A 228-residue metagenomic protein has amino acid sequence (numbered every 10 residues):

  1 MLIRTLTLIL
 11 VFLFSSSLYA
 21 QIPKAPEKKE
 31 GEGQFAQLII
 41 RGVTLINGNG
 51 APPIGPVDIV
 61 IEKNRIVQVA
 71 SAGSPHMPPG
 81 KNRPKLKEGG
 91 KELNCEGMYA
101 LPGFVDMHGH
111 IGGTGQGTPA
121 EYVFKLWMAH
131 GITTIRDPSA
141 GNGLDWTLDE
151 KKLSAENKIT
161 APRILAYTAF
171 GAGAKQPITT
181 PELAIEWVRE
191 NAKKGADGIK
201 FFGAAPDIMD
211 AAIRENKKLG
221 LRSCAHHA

Functional and structural regions predicted by a protein language model:
M1-T7: Bacterial N-terminal signal peptides that target proteins for export
T7-S17: Bacterial N-terminal signal peptides
I22-G33, L45, A51-L101: Histidine-rich, glycine-flanked metal-binding segment
P26, Q34, C95-M107, P119-A228: Divalent-metal coordination cores built from histidine and acidic residues
I111-G112: Short active-site segment of divalent metal-dependent hydrolases/proteases that encodes the spacing between
G115: Catalytic Zn2+-binding segment of zinc metalloproteases
